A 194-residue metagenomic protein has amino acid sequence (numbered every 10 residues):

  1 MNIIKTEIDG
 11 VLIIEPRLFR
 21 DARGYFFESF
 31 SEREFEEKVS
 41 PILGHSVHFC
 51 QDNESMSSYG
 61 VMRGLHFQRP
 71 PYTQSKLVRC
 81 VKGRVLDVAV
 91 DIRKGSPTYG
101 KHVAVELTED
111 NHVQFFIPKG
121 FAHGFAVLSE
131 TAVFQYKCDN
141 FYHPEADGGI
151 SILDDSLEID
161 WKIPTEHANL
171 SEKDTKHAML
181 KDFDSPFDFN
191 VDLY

Functional and structural regions predicted by a protein language model:
M1-D110, T131, C138-D147, S151-Y194: Non-catalytic, conserved peripheral segments adjacent to functional cores
L107-T131: Conserved metal-binding segment of the jelly-roll/cupin
